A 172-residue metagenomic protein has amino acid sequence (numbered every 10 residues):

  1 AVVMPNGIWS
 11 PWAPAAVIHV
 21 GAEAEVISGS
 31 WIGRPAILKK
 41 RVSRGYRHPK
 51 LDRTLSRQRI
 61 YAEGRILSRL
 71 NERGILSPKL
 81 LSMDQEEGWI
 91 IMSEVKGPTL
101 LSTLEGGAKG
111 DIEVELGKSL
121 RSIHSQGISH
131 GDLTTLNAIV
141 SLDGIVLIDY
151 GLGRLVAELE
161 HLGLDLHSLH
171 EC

Functional and structural regions predicted by a protein language model:
A16-V20: Protein kinase glycine-rich loop
A22-I60: ATP-binding glycine-rich loop module of kinase domains
T54-R69, R73: The N-lobe alphaC helix and its flanking beta3-alphaC-beta4 segment of protein kinase-like domains, centered on
I75-E113: Conserved structural core of kinase catalytic domains
L120-I128: Protein kinase catalytic-loop region centered on the HRD/HxD motif
I128-T135: Catalytic-loop of the protein kinase fold
N137-L147: Conserved protein kinase catalytic/activation segment
V146-C172: C-lobe/activation-segment region of protein kinase-like
